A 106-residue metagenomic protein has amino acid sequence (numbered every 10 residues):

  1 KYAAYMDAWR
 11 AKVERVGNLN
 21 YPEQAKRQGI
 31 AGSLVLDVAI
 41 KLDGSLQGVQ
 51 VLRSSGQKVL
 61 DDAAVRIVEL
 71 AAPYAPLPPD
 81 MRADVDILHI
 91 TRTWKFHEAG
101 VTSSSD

Functional and structural regions predicted by a protein language model:
K1-E23: Acidic, low-complexity proline/glycine/alanine-rich linker and hinge segments
E14-G17, K41-R53, V65-D106: Conserved "boundary/linchpin" sites in short secondary-structure elements
N18-Y21, I30, G56, P73: Amphipathic alpha-helical protein-protein interaction surfaces
Y21-K26, D80: Surface-exposed patches in mature extracellular/periplasmic domains of secreted proteins
G29-V35: Short, small/polar residue-rich loop motifs at catalytic or cofactor-binding pockets
R53-V59: A short acidic/small-residue loop/turn micro-motif
